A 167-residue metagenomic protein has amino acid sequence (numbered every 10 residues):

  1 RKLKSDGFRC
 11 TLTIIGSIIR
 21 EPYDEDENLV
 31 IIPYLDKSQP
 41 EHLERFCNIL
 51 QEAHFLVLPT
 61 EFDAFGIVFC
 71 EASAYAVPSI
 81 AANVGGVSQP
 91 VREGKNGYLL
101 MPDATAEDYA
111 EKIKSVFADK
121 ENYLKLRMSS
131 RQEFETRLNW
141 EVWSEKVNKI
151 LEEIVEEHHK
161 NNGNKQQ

Functional and structural regions predicted by a protein language model:
I14-I49, F55: Nucleotide-activated donor-binding/catalytic signature segment of Leloir-type glycosyltransferases, i.e., the conserved
R20, W140-Q167: C-terminal alpha-helical cap of glycosyltransferases
F46, G66-F69, V87: Short glycine/serine-rich donor-binding loops of glycosyltransferases
E61: Aromatic "clamp/platform" in nucleotide-sugar-dependent glycosyltransferases that forms part of the donor/acceptor
A72: Donor-sugar nucleotide-binding helix/loop cap in glycosyltransferases
P78-A81, V91: Short hydrophobic beta-strand element within catalytic cores of glycosyltransferases and related nucleotide-activated
S88-K114, E121: Change "using UDP/GDP/dTDP sugars" to "using nucleotide sugars
D108, S115, N122-R137, W143-N148: A short, well-ordered alpha-helix in the C-terminal region of glycosyltransferases
